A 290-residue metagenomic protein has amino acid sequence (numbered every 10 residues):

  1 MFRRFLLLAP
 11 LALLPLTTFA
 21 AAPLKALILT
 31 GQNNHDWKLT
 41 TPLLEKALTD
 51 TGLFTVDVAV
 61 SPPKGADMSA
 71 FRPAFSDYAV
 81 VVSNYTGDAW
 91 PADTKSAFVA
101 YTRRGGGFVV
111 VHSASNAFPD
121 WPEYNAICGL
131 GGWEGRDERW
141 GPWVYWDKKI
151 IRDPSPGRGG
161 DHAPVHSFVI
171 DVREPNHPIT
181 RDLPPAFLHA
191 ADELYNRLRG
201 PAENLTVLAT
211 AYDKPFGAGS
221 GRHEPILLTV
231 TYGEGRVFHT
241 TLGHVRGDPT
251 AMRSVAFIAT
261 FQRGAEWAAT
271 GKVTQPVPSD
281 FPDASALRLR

Functional and structural regions predicted by a protein language model:
M1-A9: Bacterial N-terminal signal peptides that target proteins for export
L8-T17: Bacterial N-terminal signal peptides
A21, K25-Q32, D36-F118: Helical hinge/lid and interdomain linker segments adjacent to catalytic or ligand-binding clefts that mediate domain
A21-L24, L39, D50, P73 (+2 more regions): Extracellular ligand-binding/catalytic regions of CAZymes and related secreted enzymes and adhesion modules
L29, D88-P178: A glycine-rich, often tryptophan-bearing local segment used as a flexible ligand/cofactor-contacting loop or short
N33-N34, D88, S115-A117, P185 (+3 more regions): Short, solvent-exposed loop/turn segments at secondary-structure junctions
T49, T55-D57, D77, W146-R236: Catalytic beta-strand/loop cores that center a nucleophilic Ser/Cys/Thr and support acyl-enzyme chemistry
G105-V109, L208, F238: Structural detector of well-ordered beta-strand residues that form the stable sheet scaffold of enzyme domains
